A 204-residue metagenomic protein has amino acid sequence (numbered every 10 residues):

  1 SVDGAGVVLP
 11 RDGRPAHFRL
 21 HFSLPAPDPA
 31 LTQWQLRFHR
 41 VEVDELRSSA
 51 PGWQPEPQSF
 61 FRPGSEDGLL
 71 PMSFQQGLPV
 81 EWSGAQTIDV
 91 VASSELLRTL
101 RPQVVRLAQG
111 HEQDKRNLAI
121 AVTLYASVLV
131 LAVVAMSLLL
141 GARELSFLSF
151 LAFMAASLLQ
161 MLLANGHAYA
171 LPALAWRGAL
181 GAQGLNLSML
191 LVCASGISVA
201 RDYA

Functional and structural regions predicted by a protein language model:
S1-L118: Soluble non-transmembrane domains of integral membrane proteins
P10-D12, T123, L187: Charge-dense, low-complexity intrinsically disordered segments
S83-A85, L97, V122-A126, L151 (+2 more regions): Generic hydrophobic/packing signal
Q103-G141, L145: Cytosolic-side membrane-insertion boundary helix
L129-A204: Juxtamembrane segments at transmembrane-helix boundaries in multi-pass signal-transduction membrane proteins
